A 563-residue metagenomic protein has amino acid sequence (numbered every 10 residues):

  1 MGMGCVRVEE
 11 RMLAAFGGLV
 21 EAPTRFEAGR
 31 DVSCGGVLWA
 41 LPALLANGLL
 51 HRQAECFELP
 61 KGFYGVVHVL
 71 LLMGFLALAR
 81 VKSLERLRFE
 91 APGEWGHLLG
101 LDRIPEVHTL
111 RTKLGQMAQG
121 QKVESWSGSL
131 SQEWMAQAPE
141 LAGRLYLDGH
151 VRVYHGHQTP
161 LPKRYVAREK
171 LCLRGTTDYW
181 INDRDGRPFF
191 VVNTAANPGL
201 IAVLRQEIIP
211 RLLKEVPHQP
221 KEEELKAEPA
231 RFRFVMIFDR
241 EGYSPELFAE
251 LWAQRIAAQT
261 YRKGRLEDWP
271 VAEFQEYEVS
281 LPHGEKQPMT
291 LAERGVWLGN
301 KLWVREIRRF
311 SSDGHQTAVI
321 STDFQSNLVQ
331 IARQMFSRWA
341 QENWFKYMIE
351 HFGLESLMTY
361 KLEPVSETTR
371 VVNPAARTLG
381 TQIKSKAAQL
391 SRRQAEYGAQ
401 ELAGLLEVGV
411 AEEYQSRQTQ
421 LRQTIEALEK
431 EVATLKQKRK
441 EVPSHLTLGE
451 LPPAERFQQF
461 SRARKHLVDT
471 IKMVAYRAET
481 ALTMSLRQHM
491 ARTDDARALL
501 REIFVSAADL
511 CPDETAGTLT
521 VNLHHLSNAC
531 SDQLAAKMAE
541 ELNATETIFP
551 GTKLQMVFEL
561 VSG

Functional and structural regions predicted by a protein language model:
M1-L171, T176-E228, K430-G563: Dynamic "connector" segments at or just before major functional cores
V6, F190, A249, A253-Q341 (+4 more regions): An anionic, glycine-rich sequence signature occurring as long contiguous blocks
V67, K82, R86, P105 (+15 more regions): Generic recognition of stable, solvent-exposed alpha-helical segments in well-folded globular domains
R184, Q206, P210, K214-P217 (+2 more regions): Extended, regular secondary-structure scaffolds
M236-P245, G264-E267: Acidic, metal-coordinating catalytic cores used for nucleic-acid/nucleotide bond scission and strand-transfer chemistry
R255-T260, Q275-E276, N327, M335-V371 (+2 more regions): C-terminal, active-site-flanking charged/polar segments
Y347-L405: Charged, amphipathic alpha-helical linkers/stalks
R393-L446: Extended alpha-helical coiled-coil "stalk/arm" regions that act as elongated linkers or oligomerization scaffolds
